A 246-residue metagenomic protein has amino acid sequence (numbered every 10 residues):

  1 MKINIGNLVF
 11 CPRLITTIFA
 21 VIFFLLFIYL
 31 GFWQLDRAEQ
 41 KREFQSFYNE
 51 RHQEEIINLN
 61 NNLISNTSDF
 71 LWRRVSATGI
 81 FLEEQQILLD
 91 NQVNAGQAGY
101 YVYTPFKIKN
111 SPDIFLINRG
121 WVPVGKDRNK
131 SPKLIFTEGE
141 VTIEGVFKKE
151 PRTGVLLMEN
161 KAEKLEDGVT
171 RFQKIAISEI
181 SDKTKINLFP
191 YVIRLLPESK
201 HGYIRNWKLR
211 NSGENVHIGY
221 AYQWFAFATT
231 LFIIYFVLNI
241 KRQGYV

Functional and structural regions predicted by a protein language model:
M1-N62, R73-V246: Surface-exposed, charge/polar-rich loops and edge strands
S65: Phosphate-centric recognition/catalysis
